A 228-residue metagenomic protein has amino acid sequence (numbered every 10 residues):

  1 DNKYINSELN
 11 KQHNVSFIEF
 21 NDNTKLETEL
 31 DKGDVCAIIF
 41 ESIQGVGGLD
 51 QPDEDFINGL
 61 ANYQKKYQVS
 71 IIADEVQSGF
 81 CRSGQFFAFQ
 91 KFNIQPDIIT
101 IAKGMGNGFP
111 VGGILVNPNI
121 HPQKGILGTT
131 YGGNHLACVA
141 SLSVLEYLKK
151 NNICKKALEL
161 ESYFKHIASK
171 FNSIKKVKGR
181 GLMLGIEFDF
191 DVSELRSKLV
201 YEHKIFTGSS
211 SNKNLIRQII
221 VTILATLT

Functional and structural regions predicted by a protein language model:
D1-T228: Conserved N-terminal phosphate-binding loop of PLP-dependent enzymes in the Aspartate aminotransferase
